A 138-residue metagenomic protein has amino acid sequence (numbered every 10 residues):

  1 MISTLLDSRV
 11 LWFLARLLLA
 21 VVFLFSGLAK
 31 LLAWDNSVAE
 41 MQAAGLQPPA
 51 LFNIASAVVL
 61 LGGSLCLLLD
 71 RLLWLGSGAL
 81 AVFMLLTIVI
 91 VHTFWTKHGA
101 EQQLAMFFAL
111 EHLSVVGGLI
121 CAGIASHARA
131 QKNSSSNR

Functional and structural regions predicted by a protein language model:
M1-L32, P49-G62, L68-R138: Extended, low-polarity transmembrane helix blocks
R16, W34-Q47: Short juxtamembrane and helix-loop transition motifs at transmembrane-helix boundaries in membrane proteins
